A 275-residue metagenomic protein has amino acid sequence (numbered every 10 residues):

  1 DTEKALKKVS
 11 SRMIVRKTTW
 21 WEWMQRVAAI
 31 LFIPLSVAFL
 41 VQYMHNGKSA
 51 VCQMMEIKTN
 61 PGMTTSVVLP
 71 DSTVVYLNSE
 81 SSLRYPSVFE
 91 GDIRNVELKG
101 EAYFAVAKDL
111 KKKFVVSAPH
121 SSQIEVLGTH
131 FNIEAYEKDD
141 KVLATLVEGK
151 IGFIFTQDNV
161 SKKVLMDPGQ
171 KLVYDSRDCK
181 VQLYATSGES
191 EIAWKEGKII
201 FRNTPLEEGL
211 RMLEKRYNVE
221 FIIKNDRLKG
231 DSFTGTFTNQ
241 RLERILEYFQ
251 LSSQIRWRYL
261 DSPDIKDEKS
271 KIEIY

Functional and structural regions predicted by a protein language model:
D1-W23: Positively biased amphipathic helices and basic secretion/translocation or surface-docking motifs that either flank
V15-Y275: A residue-level detector for the "anchor" residue at the start of short, highly conserved motifs
